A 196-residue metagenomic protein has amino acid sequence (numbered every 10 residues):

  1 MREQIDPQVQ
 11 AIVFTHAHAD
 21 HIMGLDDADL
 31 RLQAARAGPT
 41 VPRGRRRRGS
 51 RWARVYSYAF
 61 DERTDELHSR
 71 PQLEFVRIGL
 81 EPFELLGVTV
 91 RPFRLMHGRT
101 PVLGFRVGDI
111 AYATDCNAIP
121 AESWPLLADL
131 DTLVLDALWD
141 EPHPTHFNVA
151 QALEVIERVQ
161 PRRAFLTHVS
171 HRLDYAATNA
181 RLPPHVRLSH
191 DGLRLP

Functional and structural regions predicted by a protein language model:
M1-A113, N179-P196: Binuclear metal-dependent hydrolase catalytic cores
P7, I119-P120: Short, surface-exposed beta-strand-loop junctions and turns on beta-sheet-rich folds
P92-F93, A113-D115, L135, L166-T167: Thr-Gly-centered strand-to-loop micro-motif
P120-P196: Binuclear metal-ion centers of metallo-dependent hydrolases, dominated by the metallo-beta-lactamase
